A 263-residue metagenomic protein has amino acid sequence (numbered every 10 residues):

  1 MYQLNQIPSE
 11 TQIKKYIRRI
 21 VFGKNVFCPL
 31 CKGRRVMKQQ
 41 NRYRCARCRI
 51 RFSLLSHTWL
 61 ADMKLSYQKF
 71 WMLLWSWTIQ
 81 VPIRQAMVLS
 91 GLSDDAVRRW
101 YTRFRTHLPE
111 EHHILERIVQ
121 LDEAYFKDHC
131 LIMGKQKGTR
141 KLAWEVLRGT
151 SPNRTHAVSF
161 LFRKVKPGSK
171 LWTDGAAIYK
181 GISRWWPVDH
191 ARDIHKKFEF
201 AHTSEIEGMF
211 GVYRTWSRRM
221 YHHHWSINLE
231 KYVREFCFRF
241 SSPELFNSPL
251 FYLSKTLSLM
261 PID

Functional and structural regions predicted by a protein language model:
M1-D263: Residue-level recognition of single "structural anchor" positions that define or cap local secondary structure
